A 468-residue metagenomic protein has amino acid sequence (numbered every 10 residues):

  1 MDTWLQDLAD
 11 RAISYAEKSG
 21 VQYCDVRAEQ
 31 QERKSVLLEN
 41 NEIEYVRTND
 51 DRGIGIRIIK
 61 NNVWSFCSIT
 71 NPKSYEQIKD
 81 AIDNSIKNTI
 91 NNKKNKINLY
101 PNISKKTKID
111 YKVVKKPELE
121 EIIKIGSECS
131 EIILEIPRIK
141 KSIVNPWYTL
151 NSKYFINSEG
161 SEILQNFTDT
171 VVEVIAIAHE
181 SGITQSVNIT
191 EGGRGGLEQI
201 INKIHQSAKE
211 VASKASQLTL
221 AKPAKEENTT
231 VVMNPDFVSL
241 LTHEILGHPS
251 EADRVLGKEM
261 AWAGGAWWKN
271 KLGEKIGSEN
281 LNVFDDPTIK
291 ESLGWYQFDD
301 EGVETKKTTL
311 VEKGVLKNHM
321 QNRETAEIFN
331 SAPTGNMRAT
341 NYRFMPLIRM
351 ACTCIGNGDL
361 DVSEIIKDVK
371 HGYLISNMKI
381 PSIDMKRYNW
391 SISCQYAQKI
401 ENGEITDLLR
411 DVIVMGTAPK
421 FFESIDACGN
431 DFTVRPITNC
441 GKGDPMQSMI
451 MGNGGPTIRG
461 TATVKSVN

Functional and structural regions predicted by a protein language model:
M1-N468: N-terminal small-residue-enriched
